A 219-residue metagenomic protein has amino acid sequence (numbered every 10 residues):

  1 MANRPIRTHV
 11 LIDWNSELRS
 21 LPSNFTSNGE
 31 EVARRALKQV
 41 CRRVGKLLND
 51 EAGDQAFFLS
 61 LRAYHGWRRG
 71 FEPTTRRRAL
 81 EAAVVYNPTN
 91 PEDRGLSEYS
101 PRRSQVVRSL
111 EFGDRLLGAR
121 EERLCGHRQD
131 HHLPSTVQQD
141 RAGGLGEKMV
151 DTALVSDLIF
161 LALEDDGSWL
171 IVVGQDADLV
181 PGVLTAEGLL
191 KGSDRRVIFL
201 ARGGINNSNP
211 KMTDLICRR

Functional and structural regions predicted by a protein language model:
M1-P5, E51: Short amphipathic alpha-helices and their capping/turn segments at secondary-structure boundaries
I6-S20: Short, hydrophobic/glycine-enriched beta-strand segments
V10, L59-H65, V172, F199-L200: Extended hydrophobic secondary-structure segments that form protein cores and membrane-embedded regions
E17-R19, R69-E72, A177-V180, I205-N206: Short acidic, S/G/P-rich loop/turn micro-motifs used as interaction or catalytic elements
P22-V32: A solvent-exposed, charged loop/short amphipathic helix patch at secondary-structure junctions
A33-D166, N207-R219: A charged nuclease-like catalytic/ligand-binding cleft shared by nucleic-acid processing domains
L158-L190: Acidic, metal-binding active-site segment of PIN/NYN-like and related structure-specific nucleases
V180-R219: Acidic, PIN/NYN-like endoribonuclease modules and their adjacent C-terminal/linker elements
